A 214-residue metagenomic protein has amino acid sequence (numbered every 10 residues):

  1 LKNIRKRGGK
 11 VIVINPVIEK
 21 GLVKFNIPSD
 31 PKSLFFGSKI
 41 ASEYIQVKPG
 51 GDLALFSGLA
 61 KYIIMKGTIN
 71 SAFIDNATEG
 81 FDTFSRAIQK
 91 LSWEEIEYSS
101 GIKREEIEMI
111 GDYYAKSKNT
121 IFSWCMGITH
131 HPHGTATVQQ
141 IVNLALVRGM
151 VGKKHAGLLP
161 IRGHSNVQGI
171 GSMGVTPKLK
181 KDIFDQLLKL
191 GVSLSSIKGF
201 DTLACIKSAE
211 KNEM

Functional and structural regions predicted by a protein language model:
L1-N166, I170-K180, F184-M214: Cofactor-pocket helix-loop regions in the catalytic cores of large enzyme subunits
